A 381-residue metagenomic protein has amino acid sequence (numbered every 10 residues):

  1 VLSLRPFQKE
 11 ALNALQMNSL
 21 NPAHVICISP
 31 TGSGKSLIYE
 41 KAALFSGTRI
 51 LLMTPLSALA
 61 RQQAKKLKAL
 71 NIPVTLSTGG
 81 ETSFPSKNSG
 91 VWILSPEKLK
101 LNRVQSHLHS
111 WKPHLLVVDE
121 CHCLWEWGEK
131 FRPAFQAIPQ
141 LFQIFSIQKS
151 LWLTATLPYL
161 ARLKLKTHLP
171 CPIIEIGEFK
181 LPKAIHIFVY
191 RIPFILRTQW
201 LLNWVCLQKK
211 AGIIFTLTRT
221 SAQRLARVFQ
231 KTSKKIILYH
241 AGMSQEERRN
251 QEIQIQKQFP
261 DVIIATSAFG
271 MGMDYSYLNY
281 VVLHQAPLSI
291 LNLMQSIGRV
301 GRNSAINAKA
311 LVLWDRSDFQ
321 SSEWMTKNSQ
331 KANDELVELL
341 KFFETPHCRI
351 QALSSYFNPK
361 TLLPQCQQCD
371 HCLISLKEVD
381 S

Functional and structural regions predicted by a protein language model:
V1-I28: Conserved pre-motif I regulatory segment
N21-K41: Walker A/P-loop
S36-L37, F45-L70, K98-K100, T156-A161 (+1 more regions): Conserved Walker A/P-loop ATP-binding site and its immediately adjacent core in helicase/helicase-like ATPase domains
E40, G80-L115, C123-E129: Conserved helix/coil segment N-terminal to the catalytic DExD/H
I50-K98, E175, Q230, K235-Y239: Conserved nucleic-acid-binding Ia/Ib motif block in the N-terminal RecA-like helicase ATPase lobe
H114-E178: Post-DEXD/H (motif II) to motif III coupling segment of the RecA-like Helicase ATP-binding lobe
T167, P172-A226: Conserved interdomain linker/interface between the two RecA-like ATPase lobes of SF2 helicase motors
Q208-F269, M273-S381: C-terminal helicase lobe
